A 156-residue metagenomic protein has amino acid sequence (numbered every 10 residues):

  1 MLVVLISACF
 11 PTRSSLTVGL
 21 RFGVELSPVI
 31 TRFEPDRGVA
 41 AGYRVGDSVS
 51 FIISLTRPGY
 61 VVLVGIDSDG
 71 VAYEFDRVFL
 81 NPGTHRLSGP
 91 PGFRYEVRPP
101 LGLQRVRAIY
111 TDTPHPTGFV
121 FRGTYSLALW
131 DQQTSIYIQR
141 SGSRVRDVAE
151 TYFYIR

Functional and structural regions predicted by a protein language model:
M1-A8: Bacterial N-terminal signal peptides
C9-R156: Secretory-pathway glycoprotein ectodomains that are cysteine- and/or Ser/Thr/Pro-rich
